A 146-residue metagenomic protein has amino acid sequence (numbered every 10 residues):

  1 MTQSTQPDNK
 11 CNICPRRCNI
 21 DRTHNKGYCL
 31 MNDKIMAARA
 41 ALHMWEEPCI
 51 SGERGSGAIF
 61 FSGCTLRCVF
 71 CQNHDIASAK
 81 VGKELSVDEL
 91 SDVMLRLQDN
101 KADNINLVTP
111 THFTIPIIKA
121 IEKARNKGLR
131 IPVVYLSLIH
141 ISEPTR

Functional and structural regions predicted by a protein language model:
M1-D8: Radical SAM enzyme core and accessory elements
D8-C11, P15, K26, A58-F61 (+1 more regions): Residues immediately within or flanking Cys/His clusters that coordinate Zn2+ in small zinc-binding modules
P15-D21: Helix-enriched interaction subdomains in cytosolic or periplasmic regions, typified by TIR/SEFIR signaling/NADase cores
D21-N25, A79-K80: Short Cys/His-rich "knuckle" micro-motifs
L30-S142: Conserved Radical SAM active-site core
R146: Non-cysteine beta-strand/loop elements that form the S-adenosyl-L-methionine
